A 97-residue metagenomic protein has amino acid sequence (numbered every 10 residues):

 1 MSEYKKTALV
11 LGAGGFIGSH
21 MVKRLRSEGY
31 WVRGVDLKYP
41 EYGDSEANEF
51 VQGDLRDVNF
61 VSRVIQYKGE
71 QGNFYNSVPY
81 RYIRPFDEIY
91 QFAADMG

Functional and structural regions predicted by a protein language model:
M1-K5: Short, flexible coil/linker segments at domain boundaries that flank nucleotide/cofactor-interacting
K6, N48, D87: Conserved acidic residues
T7-E28: N-terminal Rossmann NAD(P)H-binding glycine-rich loop of SDR-like oxidoreductase domains
L9, R33, V51: Conserved Rossmann-like nucleotide-binding pocket used by diverse enzymes that bind dinucleotide cofactors
Y30-Y39: Conserved glycine-rich Rossmann-like NAD(P)H-binding loop of the short-chain dehydrogenase/reductase
Y39-A47: Short loop/helix-cap segments at secondary-structure boundaries that form the rim of catalytic
E46-V58: Rossmann-fold cofactor-recognition segment
V58-G97: NAD(P)H-binding glycine-rich loop region in Rossmannoid oxidoreductase-like domains and their noncatalytic homologs
